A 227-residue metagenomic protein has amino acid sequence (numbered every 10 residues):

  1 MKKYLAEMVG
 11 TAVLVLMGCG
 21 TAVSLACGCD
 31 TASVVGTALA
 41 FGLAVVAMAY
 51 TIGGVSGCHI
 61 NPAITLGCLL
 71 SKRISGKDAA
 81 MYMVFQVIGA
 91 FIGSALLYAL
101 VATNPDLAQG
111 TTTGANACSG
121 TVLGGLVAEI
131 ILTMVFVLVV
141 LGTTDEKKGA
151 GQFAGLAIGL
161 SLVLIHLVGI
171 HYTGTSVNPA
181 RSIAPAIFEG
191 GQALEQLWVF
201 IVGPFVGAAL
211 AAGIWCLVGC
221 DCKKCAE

Functional and structural regions predicted by a protein language model:
M1-E227: Membrane-interface helix-loop junctions and terminal tails of multi-pass membrane proteins
